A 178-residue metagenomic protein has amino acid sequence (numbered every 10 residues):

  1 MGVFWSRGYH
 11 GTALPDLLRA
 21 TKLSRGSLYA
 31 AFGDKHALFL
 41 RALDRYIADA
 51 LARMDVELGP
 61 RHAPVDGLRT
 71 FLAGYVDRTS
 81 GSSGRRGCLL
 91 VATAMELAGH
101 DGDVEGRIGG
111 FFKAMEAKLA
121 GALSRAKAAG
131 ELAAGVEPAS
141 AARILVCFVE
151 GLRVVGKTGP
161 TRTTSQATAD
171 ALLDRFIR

Functional and structural regions predicted by a protein language model:
V3-A37, R41: Helix-turn-helix
R41, D55-R86, P138-L145: Hydrophobic alpha-helical connector segments
D44-A50: Short, basic, alpha-helical segments at the C-terminal edge of helix-turn-helix-like DNA-binding modules
R45, V56, D103-A114, K118-G121: Short, solvent-exposed amphipathic helices
V65-D66, G106-F111, A128-I144, T163-T164: All-alpha amphipathic helical-bundle segments outside canonical DNA-binding/catalytic cores that form hydrophobic
G67-L68, S82-D103: Amphipathic alpha-helical segments used for helix-helix packing
T70-R78, K113-A129, F148, T158-R178: C-terminal peripheral helix-coil segments that are non-catalytic and often amphipathic
R86, V91, V136-V155, T168-R175: Hydrophobic alpha-helical segments that form the core of small-molecule binding pockets and/or dimer interfaces
